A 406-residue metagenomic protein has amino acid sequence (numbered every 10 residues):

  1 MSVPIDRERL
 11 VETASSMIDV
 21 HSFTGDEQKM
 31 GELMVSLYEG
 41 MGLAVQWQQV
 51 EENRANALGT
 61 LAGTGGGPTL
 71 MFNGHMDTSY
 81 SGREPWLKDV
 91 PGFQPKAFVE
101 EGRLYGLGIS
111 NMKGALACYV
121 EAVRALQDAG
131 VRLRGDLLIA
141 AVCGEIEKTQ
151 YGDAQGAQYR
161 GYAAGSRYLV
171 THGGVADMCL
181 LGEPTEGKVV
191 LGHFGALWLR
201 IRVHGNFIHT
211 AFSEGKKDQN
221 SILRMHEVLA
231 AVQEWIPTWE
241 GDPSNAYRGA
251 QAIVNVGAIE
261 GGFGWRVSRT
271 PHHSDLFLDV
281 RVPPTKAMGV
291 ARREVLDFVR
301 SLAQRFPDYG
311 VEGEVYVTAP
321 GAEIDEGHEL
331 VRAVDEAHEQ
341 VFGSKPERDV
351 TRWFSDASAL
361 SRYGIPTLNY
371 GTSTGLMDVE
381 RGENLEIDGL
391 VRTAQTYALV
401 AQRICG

Functional and structural regions predicted by a protein language model:
M1-E8, D26, R200-G406: Metal-dependent amide/peptide-bond hydrolase catalytic core, centered on the "pita-bread" metallohydrolase fold
S2-I109, D128-R134: Acidic/His- and Gly-rich active-site-bordering loop/insert found across diverse amide/peptide-bond hydrolases
A55, S79, C143, E147-T149 (+2 more regions): Generic structural signal for helix capping and beta-alpha/helix-loop junctions
P68-L70, G102-R103, L137-L138, D177-L180 (+2 more regions): Structural motif
N73-H75, A140-V142, L180-E183, R202 (+1 more regions): Short beta-strand segments
R83-E100, G192-V203, A333-A337, L368: Acidic-glycine-rich active-site phosphate/pyrophosphate-binding loop
M112-F194, C405: Acidic/histidine-rich catalytic neighborhood of metal-dependent amide-processing enzymes
